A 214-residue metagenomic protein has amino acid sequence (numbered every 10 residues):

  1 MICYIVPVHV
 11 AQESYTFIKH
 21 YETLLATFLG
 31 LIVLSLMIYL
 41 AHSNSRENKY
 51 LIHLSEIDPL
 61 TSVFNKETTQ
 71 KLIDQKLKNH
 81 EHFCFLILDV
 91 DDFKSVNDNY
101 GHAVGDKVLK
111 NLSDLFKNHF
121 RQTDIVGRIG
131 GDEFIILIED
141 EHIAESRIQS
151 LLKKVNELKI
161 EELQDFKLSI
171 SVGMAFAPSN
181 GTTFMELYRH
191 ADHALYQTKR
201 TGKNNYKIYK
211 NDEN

Functional and structural regions predicted by a protein language model:
I2-Y4, L86: Sensory beta-strand/linker motifs that couple input domains to effectors
V6, A11, K19-P59, E67-L77 (+1 more regions): Signal-transducing coiled-coil linker helices
P7, D98, L137-E141, A177-P178 (+1 more regions): Residue-level recognition of strand-loop junctions within catalytic nucleotide-signaling folds
L51-K71, L88-H102, K110: Conserved nucleotide-binding and Mg2+-coordinating catalytic segments in signaling enzymes
Q75, V90, V104-I125, E133: Active-site-proximal alpha-helical element of nucleotidyl cyclase-like catalytic domains and analogous helices
H102, L152, A177-N214: Catalytic-core segments of nucleotide cyclases and related cyclic-nucleotide turnover enzymes
S113-D114, I143-E161, D192: Alpha-helical scaffold within the catalytic cores of cyclic-nucleotide enzymes
I125-R128, F166: A short pre-motif secondary-structure segment
